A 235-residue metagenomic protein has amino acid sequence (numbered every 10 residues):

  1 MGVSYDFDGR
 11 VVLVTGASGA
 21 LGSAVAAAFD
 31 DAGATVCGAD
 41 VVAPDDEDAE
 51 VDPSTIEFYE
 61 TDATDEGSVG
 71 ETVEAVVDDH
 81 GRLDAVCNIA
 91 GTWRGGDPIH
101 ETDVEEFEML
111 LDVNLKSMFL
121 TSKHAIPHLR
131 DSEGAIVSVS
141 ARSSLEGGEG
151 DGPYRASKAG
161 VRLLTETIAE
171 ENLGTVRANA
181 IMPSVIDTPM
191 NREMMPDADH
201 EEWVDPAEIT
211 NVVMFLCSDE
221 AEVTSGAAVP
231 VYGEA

Functional and structural regions predicted by a protein language model:
G2-C37: Canonical Rossmann dinucleotide-binding motif of NAD(H)/NADP(H)-dependent dehydrogenases/reductases, specifically
I89-G96: Conserved NAD(P)H cofactor-binding loop of Rossmann-fold oxidoreductase domains
D97-I99, E106-E108: Substrate-binding pocket helix/loop in short-chain dehydrogenase/reductase
S122, S157-K158: Active-site helix of classical SDR
S122-K123, E166: A short, exposed helix-loop element centered on a Lys and neighboring polar residues
P127, A169-E171: Alpha-helical segment proximal to the catalytic Tyr-Lys
A180-I181, T188, A198-A235: C-terminal helical subdomain
